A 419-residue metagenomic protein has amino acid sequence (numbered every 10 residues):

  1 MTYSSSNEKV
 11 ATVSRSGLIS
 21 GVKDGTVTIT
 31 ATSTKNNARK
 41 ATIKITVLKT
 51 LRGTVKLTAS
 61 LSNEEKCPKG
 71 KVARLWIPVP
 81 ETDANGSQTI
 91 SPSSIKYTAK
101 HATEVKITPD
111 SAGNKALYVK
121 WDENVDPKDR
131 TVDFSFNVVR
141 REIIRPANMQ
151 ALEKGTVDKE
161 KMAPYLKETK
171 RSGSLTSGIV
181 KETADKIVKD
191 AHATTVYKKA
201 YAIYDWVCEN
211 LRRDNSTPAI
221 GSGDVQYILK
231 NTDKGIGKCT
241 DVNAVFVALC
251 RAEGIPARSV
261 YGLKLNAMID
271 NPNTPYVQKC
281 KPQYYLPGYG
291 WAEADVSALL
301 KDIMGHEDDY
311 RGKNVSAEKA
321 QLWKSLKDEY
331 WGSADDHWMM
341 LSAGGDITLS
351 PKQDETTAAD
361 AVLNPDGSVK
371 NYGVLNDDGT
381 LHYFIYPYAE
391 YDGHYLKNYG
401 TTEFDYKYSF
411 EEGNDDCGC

Functional and structural regions predicted by a protein language model:
M1-T50: Extracytoplasmic soluble-region selector
L48-I143: Intrinsically disordered, low-complexity N-terminal segments that are enriched in acidic
N124-R130, H192, L286-G290: A short, structured loop/turn motif at beta-sheet edges
D133-D214, S222-L229, D233: Acidic low-complexity segments
K199-I203, G235-C250: Active-site nucleophilic cysteine motif
S216-T217, V225-K230, I236-N243, I269-P272: Catalytic cores of extracellular degradative/oxidative enzymes
A244-A358, D366: Hydrophobic/aromatic-rich core segments of domains that either
A317-C419: Low-complexity, Gly/Ser/Thr/Pro-rich intrinsically disordered linker/tail segments
